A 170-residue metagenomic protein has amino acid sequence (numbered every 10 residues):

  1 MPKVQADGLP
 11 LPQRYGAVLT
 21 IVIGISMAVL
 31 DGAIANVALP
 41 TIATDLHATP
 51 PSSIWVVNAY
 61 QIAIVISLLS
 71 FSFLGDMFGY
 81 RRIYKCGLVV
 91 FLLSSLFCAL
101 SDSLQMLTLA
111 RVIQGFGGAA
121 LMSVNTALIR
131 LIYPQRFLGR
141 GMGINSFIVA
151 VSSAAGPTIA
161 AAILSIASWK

Functional and structural regions predicted by a protein language model:
P2-K170: Transmembrane-helix bundle of Major Facilitator Superfamily
